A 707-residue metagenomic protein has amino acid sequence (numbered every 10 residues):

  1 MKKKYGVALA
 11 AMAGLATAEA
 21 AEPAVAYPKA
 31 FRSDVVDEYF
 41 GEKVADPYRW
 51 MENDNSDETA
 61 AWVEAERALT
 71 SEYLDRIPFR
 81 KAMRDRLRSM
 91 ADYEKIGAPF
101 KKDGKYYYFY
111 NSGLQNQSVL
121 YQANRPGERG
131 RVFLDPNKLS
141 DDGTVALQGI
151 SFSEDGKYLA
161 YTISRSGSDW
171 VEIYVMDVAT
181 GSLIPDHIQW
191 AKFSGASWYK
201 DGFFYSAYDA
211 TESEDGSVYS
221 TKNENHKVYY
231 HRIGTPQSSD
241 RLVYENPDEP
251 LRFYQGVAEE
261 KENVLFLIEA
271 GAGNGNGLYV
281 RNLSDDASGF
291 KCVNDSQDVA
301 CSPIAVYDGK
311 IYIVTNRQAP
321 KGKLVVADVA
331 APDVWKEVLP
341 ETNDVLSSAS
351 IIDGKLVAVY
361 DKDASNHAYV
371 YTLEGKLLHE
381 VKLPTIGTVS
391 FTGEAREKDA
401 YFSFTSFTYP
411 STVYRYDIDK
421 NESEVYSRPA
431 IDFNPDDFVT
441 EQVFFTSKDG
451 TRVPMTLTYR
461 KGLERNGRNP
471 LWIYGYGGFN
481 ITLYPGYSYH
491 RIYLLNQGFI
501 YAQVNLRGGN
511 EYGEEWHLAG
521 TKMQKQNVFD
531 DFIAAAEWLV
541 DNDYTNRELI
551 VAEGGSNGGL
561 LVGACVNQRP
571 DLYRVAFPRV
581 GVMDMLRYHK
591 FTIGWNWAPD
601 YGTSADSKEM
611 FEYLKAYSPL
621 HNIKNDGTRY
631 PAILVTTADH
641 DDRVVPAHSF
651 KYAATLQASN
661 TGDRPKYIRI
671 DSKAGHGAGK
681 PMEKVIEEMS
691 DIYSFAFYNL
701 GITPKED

Functional and structural regions predicted by a protein language model:
M1-K4: Positively charged n-region of N-terminal signal peptides that target proteins for export
G6-A8, M12-G14, A20-L373, L377-T385 (+8 more regions): Beta-propeller folds
E42-K43, K101, P126, L495 (+2 more regions): Extracellular/periplasmic catalytic domains that process cell-envelope and extracellular macromolecules
N111, N316, T405, Y474-G478 (+2 more regions): Glycine-rich His-Gly loop
P126, S166-S168, V178-S182, L283-A287 (+10 more regions): Secondary-structure transition/capping motifs at alpha-helix termini and the adjoining loop/turn into the next element
N137-I150, I163-S168, S182, Y416-E422 (+6 more regions): Cap/lid segment of the alpha/beta-hydrolase catalytic domain
L147, H187-G195, D215-S220, N246-P247 (+9 more regions): Alpha-helix capping and helix-loop boundary segments enriched in small/acidic/polar residues
Q503-D707: Active-site-proximal cap/loop segments of hydrolase catalytic domains
